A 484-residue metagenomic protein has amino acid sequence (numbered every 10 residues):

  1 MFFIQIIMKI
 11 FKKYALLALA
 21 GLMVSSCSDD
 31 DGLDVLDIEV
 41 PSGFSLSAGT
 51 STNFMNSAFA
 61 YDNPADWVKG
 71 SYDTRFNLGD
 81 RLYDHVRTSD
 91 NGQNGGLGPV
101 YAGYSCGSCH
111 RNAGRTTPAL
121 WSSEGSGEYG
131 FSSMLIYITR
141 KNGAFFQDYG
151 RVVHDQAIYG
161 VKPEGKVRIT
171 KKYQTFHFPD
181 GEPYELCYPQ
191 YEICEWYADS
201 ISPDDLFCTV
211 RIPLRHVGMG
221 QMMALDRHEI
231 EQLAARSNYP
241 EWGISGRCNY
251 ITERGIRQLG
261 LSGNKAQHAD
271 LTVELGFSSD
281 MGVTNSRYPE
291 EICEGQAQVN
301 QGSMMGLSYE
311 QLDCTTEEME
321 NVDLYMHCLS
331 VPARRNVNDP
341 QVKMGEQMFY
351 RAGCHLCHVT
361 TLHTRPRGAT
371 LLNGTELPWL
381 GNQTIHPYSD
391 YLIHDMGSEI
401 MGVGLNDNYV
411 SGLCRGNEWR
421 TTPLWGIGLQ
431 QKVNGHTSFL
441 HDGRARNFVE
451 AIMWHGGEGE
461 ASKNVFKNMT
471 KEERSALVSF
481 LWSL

Functional and structural regions predicted by a protein language model:
I6-A15: Bacterial N-terminal signal peptides that target proteins for export
L16-M23: Bacterial N-terminal signal peptides
V24-A48: Bacterial Sec-dependent N-terminal signal peptides
F54-M55, Y61-R75, H85-M319: Extracytoplasmic redox metalloprotein regions
F59-L97, N321-Y350, T364, A369 (+1 more regions): Electrostatic cytochrome c docking/interface patches
D73, N112-R115, Q156-I193, L312-R334 (+2 more regions): C-terminal capping alpha-helices of c-type cytochrome domains
Y101-A113, H216, V322, G345 (+5 more regions): The canonical Cys-X-X-Cys-His
L186, Y197, I201, C208-T209 (+6 more regions): C-terminal accessory segments of proteins
